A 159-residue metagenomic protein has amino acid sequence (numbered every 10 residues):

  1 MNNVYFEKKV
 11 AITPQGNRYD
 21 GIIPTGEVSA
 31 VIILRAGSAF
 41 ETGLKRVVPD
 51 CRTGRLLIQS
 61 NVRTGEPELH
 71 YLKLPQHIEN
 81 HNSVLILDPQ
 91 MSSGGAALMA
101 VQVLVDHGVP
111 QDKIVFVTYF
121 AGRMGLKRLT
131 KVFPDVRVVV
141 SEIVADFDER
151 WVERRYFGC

Functional and structural regions predicted by a protein language model:
M1-C159: PRPP-associated nucleotide enzymes
